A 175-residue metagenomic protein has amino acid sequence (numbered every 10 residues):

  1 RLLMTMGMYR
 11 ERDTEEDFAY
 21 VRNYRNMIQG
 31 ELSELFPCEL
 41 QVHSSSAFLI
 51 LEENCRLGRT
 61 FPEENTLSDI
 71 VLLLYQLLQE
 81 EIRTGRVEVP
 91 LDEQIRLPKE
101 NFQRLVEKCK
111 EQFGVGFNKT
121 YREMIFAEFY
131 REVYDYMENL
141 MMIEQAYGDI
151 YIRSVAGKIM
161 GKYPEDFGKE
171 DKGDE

Functional and structural regions predicted by a protein language model:
R1-L105, C109-Y136, M141, S154-I159 (+1 more regions): Non-catalytic recognition/regulatory regions in large multidomain proteins
A146-Y151: Short, Lys/Arg-rich nucleic-acid/phosphate-binding segment
